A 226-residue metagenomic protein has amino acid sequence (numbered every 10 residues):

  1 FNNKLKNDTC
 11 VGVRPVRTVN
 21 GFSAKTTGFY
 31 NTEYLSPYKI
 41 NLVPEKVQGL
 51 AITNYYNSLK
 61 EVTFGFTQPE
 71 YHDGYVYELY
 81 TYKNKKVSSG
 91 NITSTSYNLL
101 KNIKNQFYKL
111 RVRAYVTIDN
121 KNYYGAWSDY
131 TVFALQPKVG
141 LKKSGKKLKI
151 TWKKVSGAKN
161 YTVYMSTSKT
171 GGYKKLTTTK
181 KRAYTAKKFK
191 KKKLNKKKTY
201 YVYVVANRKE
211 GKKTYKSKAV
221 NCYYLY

Functional and structural regions predicted by a protein language model:
F1-K6, V76-K104, T162-K196, K209: Recognizes extended acidic, P/S/T-rich segments that occur within or adjacent to Ig-like beta-sandwich modules
N2-F22, K101-N120, F189-T214: Beta-strand-rich modules
D8-C10, E61, H72-V76, F107 (+2 more regions): Exposed beta-strand and adjacent loop surfaces of beta-rich binding modules that mediate intermolecular recognition
V11, N20, G28-F29, Y34 (+8 more regions): Serine/threonine-rich, low-complexity intrinsically disordered segments
G12-P15, P37, G65, G74 (+3 more regions): Small side chains
V19-G21, E70, T81-K85, I118-N120 (+3 more regions): Solvent-exposed strand-loop boundary residues in beta-sheet-rich modules
S23-E70, N122-G157, K213-Y226: Pro/Thr/Ser/Gly-rich low-complexity, intrinsically disordered linker/stalk tracts
F66, Y77-L79, Y97-L99, Y108 (+8 more regions): Gram-positive cell-envelope targeting signals
